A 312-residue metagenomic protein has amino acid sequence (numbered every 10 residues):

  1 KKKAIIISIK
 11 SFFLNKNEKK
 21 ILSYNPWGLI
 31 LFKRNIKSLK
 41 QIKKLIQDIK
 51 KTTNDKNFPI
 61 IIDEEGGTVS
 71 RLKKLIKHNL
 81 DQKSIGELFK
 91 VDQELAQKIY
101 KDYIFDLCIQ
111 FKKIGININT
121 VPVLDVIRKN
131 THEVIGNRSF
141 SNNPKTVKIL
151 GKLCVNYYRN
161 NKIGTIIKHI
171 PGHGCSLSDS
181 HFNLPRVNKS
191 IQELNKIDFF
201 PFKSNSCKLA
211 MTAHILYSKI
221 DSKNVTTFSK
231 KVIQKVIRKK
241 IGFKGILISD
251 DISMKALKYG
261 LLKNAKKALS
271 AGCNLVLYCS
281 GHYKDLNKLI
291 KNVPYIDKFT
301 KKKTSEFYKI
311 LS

Functional and structural regions predicted by a protein language model:
K1-K77: N-terminal hydrophobic targeting/anchoring segments and the immediately downstream early-domain regions of hydrolases
I7-S8, N35-K50, I149-L153, Y158-R159 (+3 more regions): Second-shell residues forming the walls of enzyme active-site clefts
I9-S23, A96-Q110, N195-P201, Y259-K267: Short, acidic/polar
W27-F32, N117-V123, N274-V276: Divalent metal-dependent hydrolysis catalytic cores, especially in the metallo-beta-lactamase
K37-L45, K90-I109, N142-L150, Q192-N195: Glycine-rich anion/phosphate-binding loops
T53-L80, Y103-I127, V147, G151 (+1 more regions): Glycine-rich, aromatic-flanked loop segments that form ligand/cofactor-binding clefts across common enzyme folds
K74-E94, S139-S141: A charged helix-plus-loop insertion that forms the helical arch/lid used to bind and gate nucleic-acid substrates
N119-N142, P171, C175-V187: Short glycine/serine-rich loop/turn segments
